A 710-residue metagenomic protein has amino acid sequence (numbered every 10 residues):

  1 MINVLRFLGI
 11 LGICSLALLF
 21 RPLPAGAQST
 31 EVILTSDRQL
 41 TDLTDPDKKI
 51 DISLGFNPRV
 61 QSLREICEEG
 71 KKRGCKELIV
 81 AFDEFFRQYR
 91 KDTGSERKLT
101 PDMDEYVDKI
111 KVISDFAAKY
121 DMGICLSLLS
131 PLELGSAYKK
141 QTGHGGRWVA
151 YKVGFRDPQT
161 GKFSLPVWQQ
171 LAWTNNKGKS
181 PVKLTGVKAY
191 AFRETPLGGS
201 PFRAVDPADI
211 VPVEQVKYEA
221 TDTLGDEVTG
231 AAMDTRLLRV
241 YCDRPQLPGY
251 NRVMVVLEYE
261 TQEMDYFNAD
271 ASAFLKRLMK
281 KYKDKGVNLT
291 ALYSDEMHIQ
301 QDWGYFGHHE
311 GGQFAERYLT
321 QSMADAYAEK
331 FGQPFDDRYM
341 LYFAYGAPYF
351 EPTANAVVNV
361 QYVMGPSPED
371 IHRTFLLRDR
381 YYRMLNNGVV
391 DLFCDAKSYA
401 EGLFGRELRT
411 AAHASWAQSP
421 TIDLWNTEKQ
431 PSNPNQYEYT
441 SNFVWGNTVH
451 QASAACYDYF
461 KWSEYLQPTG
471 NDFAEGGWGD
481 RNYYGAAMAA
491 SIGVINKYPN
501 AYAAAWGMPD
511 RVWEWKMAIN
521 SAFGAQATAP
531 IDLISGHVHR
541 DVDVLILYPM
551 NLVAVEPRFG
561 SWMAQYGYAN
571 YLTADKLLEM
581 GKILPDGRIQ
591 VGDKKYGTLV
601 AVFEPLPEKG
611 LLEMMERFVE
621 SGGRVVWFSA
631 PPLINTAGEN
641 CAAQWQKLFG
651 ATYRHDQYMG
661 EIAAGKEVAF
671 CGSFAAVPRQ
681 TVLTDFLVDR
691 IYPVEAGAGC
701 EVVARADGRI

Functional and structural regions predicted by a protein language model:
M1-G12: Bacterial N-terminal signal peptides that target proteins for export
I10-S15, L19-Q300, Y399: Mature N-terminal, pre-catalytic/accessory segment of carbohydrate-active enzymes
E77, P101-L132, Y138, R147 (+8 more regions): Carbohydrate-binding surfaces of carbohydrate-active enzymes
Q436-T440: Intrinsically disordered, low-complexity cytosolic loops and termini enriched in serine/threonine/proline
